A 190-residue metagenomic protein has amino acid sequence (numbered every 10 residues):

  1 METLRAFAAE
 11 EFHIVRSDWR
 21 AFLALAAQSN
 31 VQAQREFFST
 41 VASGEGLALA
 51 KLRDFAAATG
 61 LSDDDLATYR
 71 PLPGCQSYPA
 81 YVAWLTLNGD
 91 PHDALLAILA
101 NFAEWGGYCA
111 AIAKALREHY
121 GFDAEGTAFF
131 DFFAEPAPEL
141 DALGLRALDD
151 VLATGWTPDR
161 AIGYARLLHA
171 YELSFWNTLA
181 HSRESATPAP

Functional and structural regions predicted by a protein language model:
M1-S29, D93-A111, A170-W176: Alpha-helical bundle segments that constitute or directly flank the non-heme di-iron/ferroxidase center
L4-F7, F37-F38, F130, A161-Y164: A structural signal for short hydrophobic/aromatic patches embedded in well-ordered alpha helices
R16, R20-L23, A50-A57, L61 (+3 more regions): Charged/polar positions within long, soluble alpha-helices
R35-P136, A170: Active-site-proximal alpha-helical scaffolds that flank and shape metal-associated catalytic sites
L61, H119-F122, T154, A180-A186: Surface-exposed helix-capping loop/turn segments at secondary-structure junctions
A134, P138-A165, N177: Long amphipathic all-alpha helical oligomerization modules
W156-P190: Acidic, carboxylate-rich catalytic segments that either coordinate divalent cations
